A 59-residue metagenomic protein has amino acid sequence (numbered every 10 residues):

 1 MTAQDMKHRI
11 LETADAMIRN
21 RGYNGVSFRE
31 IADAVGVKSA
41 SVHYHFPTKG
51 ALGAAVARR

Functional and structural regions predicted by a protein language model:
M1-T2: Helix-boundary and loop/linker segments of multi-pass membrane transporters
M6-R9, T13, M17-A51, A55: Helix-turn-helix
R58-R59: Short, basic, alpha-helical segments at the C-terminal edge of helix-turn-helix-like DNA-binding modules
